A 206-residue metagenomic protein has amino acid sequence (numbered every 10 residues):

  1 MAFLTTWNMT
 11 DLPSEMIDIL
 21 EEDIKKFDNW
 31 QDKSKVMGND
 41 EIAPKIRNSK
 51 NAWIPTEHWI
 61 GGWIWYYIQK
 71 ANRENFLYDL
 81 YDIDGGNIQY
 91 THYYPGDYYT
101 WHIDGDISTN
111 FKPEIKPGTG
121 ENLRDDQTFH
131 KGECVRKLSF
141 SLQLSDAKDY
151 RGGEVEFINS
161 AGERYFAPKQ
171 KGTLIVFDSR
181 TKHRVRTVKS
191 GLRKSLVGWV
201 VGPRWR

Functional and structural regions predicted by a protein language model:
M1-L174, R180-R206: Fe(II)/2-oxoglutarate oxygenase catalytic core
